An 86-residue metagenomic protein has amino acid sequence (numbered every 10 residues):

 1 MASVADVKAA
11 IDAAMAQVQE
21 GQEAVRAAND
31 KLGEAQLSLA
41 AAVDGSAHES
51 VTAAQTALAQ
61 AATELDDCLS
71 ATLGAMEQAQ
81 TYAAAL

Functional and structural regions predicted by a protein language model:
M1-L86: Amphipathic alpha-helical hairpins/coiled-coils and adjacent low-complexity
